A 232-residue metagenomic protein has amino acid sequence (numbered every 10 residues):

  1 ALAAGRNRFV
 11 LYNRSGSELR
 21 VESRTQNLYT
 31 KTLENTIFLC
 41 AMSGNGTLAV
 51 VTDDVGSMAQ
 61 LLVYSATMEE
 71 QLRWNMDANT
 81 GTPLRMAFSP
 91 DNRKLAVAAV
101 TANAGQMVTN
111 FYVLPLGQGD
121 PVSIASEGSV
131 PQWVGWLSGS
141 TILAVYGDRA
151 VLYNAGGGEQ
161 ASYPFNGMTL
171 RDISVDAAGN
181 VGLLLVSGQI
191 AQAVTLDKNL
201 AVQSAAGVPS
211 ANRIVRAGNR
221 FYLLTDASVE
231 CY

Functional and structural regions predicted by a protein language model:
A1, T25-T32, E70-M76, G119-S126 (+2 more regions): A short beta-strand motif characteristic of beta-propeller blades
A1-R6, N35-G44, T80-F88, E127-S140 (+2 more regions): Repeated scaffold domains used in trafficking and secretory/extracellular systems, primarily beta-propellers
L2-R14, L19-R20, N45-V55, L61 (+6 more regions): Short beta-strand elements that form the blades of beta-propeller/WD-repeat-like and other beta-sheet-rich scaffold
Y12, R20-E22, L61-A66, Y112-L116 (+3 more regions): Hydrophobic/aromatic beta-strand positions that recur at structurally equivalent sites within the blades
Q26-L48, T52, A59, E69-P83: Asp-box/WD-like beta-propeller blade repeats and closely related beta-sheet repeat scaffolds
V55-V145: Solenoidal tandem-repeat scaffolds enriched in leucines and small polar residues
G119, S129-V134, T141-Y146, A150-L152 (+3 more regions): Extended amphipathic alpha-helical coiled-coil/heptad-repeat regions
V151-Y232: Intrinsically disordered, low-complexity segments enriched in Gly and acidic/Ser/Thr residues that form flexible
